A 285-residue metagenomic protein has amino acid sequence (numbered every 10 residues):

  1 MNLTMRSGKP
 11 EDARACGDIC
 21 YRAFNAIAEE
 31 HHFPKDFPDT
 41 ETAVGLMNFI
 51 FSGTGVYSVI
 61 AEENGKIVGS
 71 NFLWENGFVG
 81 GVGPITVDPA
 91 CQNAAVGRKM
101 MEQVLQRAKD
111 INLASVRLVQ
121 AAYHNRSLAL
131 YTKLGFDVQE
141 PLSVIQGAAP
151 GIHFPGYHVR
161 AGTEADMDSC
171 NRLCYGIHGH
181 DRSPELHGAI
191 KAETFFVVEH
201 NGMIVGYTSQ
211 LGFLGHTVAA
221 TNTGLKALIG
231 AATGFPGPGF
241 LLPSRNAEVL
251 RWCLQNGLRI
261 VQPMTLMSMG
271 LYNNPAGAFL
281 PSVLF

Functional and structural regions predicted by a protein language model:
M1-L3, P10, T54-S58, E62-N64 (+6 more regions): Intrinsically disordered, low-complexity, positively biased terminal segments
Y21-L46, M167-G188: Conserved GNAT-fold acetyl-CoA-binding loop/helix
F78, R117-A121, D137-P150, I260-L271: Conserved catalytic-core motifs of GNAT/GCN5-like acyltransferases
K133, Q139-M167: Surface-exposed beta-loop interaction hotspot
